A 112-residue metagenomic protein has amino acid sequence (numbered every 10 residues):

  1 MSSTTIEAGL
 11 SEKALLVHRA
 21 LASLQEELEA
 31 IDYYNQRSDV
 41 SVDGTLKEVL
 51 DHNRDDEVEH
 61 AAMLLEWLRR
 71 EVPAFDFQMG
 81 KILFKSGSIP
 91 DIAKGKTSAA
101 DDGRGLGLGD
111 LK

Functional and structural regions predicted by a protein language model:
M1-K112: Iron-associated oxidoreductase/ferritin-like identity signal
